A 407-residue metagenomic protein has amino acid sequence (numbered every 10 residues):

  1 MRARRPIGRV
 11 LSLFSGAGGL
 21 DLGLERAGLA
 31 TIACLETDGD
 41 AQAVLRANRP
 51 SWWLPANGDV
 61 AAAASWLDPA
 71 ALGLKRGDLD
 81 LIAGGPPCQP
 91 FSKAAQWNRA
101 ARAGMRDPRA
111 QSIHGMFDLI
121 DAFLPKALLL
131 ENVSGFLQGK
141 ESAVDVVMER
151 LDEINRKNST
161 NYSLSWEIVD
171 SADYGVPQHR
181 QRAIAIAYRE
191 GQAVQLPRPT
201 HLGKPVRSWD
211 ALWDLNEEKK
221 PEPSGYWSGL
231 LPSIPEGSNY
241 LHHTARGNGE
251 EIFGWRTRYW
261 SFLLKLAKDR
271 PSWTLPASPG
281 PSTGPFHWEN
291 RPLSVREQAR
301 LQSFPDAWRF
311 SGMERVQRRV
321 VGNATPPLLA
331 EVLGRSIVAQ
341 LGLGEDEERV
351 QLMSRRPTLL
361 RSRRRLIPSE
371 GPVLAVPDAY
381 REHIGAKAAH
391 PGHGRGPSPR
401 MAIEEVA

Functional and structural regions predicted by a protein language model:
R2-L124, S134-Q138, S142: Core alpha/beta nucleotide-donor-binding catalytic domains of modification enzymes
G18, G39, H114, E141-D145 (+4 more regions): A structural signal for well-ordered alpha-helical segments within the folded catalytic domains of diverse enzymes
E36, E131, E297: Acidic-residue sensor for enzyme active/binding pockets
R49, P86, L137-K140, L151-N155 (+3 more regions): A generic secondary-structure signal for well-formed alpha-helical elements
P69-L79, Q89-K265: Class I S-adenosyl-L-methionine
P86-P87, P125, P177, P305 (+1 more regions): Proline-centered helix-kink/hinge sites
G229-A407: C-terminal target-recognition/interaction regions appended to catalytic cores
